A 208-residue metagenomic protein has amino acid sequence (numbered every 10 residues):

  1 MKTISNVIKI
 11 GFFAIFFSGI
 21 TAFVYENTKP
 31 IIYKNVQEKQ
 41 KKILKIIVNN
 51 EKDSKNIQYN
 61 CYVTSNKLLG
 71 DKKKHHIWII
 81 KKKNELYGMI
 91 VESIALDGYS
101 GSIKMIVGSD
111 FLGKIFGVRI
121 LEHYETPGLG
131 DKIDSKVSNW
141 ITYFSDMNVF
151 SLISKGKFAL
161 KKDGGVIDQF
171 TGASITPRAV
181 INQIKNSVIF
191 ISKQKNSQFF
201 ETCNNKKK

Functional and structural regions predicted by a protein language model:
K2-K208: Flexible, solvent-exposed loop/hinge segments and secondary-structure transition points
